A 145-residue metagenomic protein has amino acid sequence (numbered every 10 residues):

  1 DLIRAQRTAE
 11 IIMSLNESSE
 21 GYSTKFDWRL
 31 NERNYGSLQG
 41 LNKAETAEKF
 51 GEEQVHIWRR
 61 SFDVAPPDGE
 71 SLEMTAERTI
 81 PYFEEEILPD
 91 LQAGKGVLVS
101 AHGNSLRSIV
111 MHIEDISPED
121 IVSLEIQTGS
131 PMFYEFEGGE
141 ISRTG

Functional and structural regions predicted by a protein language model:
D1, A101-H102: Short His-Asn-centered micro-motif
D1-H56, E85, M111-G139: Phosphate-coordination/substrate-recognition cap region in phosphate-metabolizing enzymes
L2, A47, L72, A76-I80: Amphipathic, non-transmembrane alpha-helical scaffold segments
Q54-M74: Short glycine/proline- and acidic residue-enriched helix-loop micro-motifs that form flexible lids or anion-recognition
T79-L91: A short, acidic, amphipathic alpha-helical segment used as a generic capping/interface helix at domain edges
G94-S100: Residue-level preference for the first positions of well-ordered beta-strands
G103-R107: GST superfamily/GST-like fold recognition
G139-G145: Short, well-ordered strand-loop elements centered on a beta-strand within folded domains, enriched for acidic residues
